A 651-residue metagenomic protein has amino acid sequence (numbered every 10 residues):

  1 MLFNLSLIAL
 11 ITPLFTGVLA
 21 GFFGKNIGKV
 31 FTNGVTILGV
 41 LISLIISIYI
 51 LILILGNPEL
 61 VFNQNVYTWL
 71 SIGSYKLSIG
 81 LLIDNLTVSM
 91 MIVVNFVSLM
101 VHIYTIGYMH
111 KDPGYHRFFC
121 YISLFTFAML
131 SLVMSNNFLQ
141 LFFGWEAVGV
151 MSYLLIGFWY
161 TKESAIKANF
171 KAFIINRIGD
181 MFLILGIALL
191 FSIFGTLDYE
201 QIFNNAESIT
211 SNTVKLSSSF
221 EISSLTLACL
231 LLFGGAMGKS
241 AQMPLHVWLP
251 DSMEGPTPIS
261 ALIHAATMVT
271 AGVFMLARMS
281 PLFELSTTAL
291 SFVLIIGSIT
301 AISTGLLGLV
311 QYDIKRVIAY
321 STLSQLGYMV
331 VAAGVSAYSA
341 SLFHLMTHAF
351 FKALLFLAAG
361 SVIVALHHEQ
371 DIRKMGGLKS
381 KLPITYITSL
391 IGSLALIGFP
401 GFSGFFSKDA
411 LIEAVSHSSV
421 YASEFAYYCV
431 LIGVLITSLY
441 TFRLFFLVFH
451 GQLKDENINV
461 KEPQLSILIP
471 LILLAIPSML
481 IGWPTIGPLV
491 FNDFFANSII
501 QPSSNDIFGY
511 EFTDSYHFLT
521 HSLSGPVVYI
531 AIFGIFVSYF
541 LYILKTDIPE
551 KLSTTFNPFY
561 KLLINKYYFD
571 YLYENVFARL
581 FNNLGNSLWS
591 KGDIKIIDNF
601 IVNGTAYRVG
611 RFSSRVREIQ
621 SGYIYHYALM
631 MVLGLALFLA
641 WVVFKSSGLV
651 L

Functional and structural regions predicted by a protein language model:
M1-L5, F23-C120, I193-F220, V247 (+4 more regions): Transmembrane helix-loop-helix hairpins at membrane boundaries of multipass inner-membrane proteins
L10-K25, L99, M237, A241 (+1 more regions): N-terminal signal-anchor/start-transfer transmembrane helix
G17-G21, V101, G305-L307, Y440 (+3 more regions): Alpha-helical transmembrane segments
L38-L55, G179-S192, S389-I397, P470-V490 (+3 more regions): Hydrophobic alpha-helical membrane-insertion segments
L60-K76, D198-S217, S407-S418, G487-L519 (+1 more regions): Membrane-interfacial helical/loop segments at transmembrane boundaries in membrane proteins
S74, G487-Y529, F540-L651: Aromatic-capped, Gly/Pro-kinked transmembrane alpha-helices
K76-V94, K215-A236, F425-V434, G509-I535: Hydrophobic alpha-helical transmembrane segments
M100-G144, V150-S466, P477, W483: Hydrophobic transmembrane alpha-helices and their helix-loop junctions in integral membrane proteins
